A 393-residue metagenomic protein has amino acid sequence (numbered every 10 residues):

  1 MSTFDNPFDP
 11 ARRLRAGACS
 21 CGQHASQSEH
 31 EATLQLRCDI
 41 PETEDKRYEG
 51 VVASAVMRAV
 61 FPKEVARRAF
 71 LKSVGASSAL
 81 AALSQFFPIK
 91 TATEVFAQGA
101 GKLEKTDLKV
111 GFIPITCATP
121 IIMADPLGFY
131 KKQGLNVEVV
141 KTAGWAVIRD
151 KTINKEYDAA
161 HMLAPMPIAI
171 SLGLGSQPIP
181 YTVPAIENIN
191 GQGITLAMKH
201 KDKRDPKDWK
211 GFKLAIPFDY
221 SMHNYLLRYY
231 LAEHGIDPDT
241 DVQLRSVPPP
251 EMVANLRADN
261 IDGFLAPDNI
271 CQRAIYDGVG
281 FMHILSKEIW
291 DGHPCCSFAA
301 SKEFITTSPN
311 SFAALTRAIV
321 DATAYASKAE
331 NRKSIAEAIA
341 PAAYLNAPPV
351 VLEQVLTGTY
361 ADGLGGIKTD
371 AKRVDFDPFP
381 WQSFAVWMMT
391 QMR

Functional and structural regions predicted by a protein language model:
M1-V65, A69, S84, P88-E94: N-terminal secretory signal peptides
E64, W145, P249: Conserved glycosyltransferase catalytic-site signature
V74-A79: Sec-dependent signal peptide hydrophobic core
E94-S246, N255-A274, G278-G292: Short, glycine-/small- and polar/acidic-enriched structural segments that line small-molecule recognition paths
D125, V147, K151, M222-Y229 (+10 more regions): Extracytoplasmic/secreted proteins, especially bacterial periplasmic and envelope-associated proteins
I194-T195, S297-A300, F304-I305: Short glycine- and hydrophobic/aromatic-rich loop-to-beta-strand nucleating segment in the catalytic cores
G292-H293, S334: Short gly/pro-enriched beta-turn/loop segments at secondary-structure junctions
T307-R393: Secondary-structure end/capping motifs
